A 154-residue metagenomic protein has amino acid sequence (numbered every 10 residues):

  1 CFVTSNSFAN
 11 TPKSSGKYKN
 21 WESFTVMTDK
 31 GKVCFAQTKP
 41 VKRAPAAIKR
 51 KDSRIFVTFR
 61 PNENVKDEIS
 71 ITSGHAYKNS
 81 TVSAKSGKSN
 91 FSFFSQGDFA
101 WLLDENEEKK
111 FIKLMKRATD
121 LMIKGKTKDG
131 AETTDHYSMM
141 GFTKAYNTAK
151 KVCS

Functional and structural regions predicted by a protein language model:
V3-A9: Sec/Tat signal peptide C-region and signal peptidase I cleavage site
A9-S154: A generic "folded-domain core" signal
